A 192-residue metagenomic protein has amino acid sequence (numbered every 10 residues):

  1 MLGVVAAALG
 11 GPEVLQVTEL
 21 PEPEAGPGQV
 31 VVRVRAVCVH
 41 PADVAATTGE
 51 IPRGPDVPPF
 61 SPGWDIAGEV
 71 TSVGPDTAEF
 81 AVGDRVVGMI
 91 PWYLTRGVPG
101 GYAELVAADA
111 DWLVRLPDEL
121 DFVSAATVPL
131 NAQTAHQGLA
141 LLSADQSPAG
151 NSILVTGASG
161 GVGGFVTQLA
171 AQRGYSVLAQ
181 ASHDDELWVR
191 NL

Functional and structural regions predicted by a protein language model:
L2, R85, Y175-V177: Residues at the starts of beta-strands that form the adenosine-phosphate
P21-C38, E50-Y93: Glycine-rich beta-strand-centered segment in the early N-terminal region that forms part of a ligand/cofactor-binding
D65, D84-R85, L105, S152 (+1 more regions): Residue-level marker of beta-strand positions
E79, M89-G157: NAD(P)H dinucleotide-binding glycine-rich loop of Rossmann-like/cofactor-binding domains, especially the beta1-alpha1
A135, T167, A171: Gly/Ala-rich phosphate-binding loop of Rossmann-like dinucleotide-binding domains, activating on the conserved
V155, A171-L192: Adenosine-nucleotide cofactor-binding segment
S159, G163, T167: N-terminal Rossmann NAD(P)H-binding glycine-rich loop of SDR-like oxidoreductase domains
